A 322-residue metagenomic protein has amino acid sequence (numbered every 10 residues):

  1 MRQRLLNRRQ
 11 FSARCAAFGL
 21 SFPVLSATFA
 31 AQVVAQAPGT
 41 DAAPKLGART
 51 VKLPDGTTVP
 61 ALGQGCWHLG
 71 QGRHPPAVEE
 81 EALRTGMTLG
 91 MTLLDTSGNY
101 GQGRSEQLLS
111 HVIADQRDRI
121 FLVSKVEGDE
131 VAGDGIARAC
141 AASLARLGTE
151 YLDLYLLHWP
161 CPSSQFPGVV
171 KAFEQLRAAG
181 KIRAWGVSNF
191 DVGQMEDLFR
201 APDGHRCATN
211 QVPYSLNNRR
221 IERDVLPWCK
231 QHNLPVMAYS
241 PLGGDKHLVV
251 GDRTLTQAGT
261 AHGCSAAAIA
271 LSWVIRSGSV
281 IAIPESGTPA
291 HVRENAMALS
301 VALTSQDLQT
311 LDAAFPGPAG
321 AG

Functional and structural regions predicted by a protein language model:
R2-I120: N-terminal binding-site loop/beta-alpha segment at the start of enzyme catalytic domains that lines or forms
L53-P54, S110-R117, L144-G148, F199-D203 (+1 more regions): Acidic (Asp/Glu)-rich catalytic clusters
V59-L62, G90-L93, R117-I120, T149-D153 (+4 more regions): Short, well-ordered coil/turn segments that N-cap beta-strands
G70-H74, S97-E106, D129-D134, P160-Q165 (+2 more regions): Acidic-and-aromatic substrate-binding clefts and catalytic sites of carbohydrate-active enzymes
R73-G86, A132-R146, M195: Short, acidic/polar
R119-V131, L154-H158, V212-Y214: A short, structured active-site edge motif that brings together acidic residues
I136-L156, Q175-A179, A201: CE4/NodB-like, metal-dependent polysaccharide N-deacetylase domain that modifies extracellular/periplasmic N-acetylated
P160-G322: Beta/alpha (TIM)-barrel catalytic core signal, keyed to glycine-rich beta->alpha loops juxtaposed to Asp/Glu that bind
